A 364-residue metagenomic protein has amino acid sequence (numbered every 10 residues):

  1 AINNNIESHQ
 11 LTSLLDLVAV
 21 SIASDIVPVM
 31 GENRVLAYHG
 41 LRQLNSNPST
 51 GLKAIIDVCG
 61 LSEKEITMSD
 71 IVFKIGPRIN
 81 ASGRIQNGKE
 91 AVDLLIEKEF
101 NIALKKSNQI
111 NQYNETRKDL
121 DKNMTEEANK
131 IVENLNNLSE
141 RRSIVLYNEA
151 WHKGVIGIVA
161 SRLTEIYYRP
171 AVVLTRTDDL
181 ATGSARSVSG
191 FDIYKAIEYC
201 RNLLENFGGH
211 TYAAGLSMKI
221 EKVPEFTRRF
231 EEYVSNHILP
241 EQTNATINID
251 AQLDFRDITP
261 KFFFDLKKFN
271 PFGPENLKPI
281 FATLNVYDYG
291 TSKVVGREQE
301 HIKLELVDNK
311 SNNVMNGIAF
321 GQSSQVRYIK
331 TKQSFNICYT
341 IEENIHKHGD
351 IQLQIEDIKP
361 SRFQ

Functional and structural regions predicted by a protein language model:
I2-R228, Q242, I247, Q252: Hydrophobic helix-and-loop "lid/oligomerization" segment in the mid-to-C-terminal part of catalytic domains
I102-K106, Q112-L146, Y199-Q364: Mid-to-C-terminal polyanion-binding domains and interfaces
